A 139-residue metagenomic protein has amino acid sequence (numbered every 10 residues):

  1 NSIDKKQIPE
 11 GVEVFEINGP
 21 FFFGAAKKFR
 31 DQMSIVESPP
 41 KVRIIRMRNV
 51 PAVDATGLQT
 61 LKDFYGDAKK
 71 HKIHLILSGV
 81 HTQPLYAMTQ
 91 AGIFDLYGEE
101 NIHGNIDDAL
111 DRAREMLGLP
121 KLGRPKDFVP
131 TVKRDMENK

Functional and structural regions predicted by a protein language model:
N1-K139: Cytosolic C-terminal regulatory domains/tails of membrane transporters and channels
